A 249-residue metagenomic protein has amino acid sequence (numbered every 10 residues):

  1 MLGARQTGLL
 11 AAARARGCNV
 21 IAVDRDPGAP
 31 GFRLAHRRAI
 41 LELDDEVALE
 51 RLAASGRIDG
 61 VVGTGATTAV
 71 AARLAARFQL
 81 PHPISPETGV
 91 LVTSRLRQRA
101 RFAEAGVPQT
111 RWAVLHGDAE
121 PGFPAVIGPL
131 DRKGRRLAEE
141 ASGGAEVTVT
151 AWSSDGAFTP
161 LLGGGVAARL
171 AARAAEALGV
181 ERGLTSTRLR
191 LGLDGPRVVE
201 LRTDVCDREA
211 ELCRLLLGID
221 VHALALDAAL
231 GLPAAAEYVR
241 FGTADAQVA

Functional and structural regions predicted by a protein language model:
M1-T88: ATP-binding N-terminal substructure of ATP-dependent carboxylate-amine bond-forming enzymes
P27, D131, T203: Short, glycine/acidic-enriched loop or turn micro-motifs at the edges of active sites
A35, I58, F123-P124, F158: Local beta-strand N-terminus motif with an aromatic residue
G89-A145, W152-A157, G165-R173: Active-site nucleotide/adenylate-binding loops and adjacent lid/helix of ATP-dependent enzymes
G134-V180, L184-R197, V205-C206, G242-A244: Phosphate-binding site of ATP-dependent enzymes
A168-T187, R202-A249: Active-site "cap" helix and flanking loop/linker of ATP-utilizing ligase/carboxylase catalytic domains
